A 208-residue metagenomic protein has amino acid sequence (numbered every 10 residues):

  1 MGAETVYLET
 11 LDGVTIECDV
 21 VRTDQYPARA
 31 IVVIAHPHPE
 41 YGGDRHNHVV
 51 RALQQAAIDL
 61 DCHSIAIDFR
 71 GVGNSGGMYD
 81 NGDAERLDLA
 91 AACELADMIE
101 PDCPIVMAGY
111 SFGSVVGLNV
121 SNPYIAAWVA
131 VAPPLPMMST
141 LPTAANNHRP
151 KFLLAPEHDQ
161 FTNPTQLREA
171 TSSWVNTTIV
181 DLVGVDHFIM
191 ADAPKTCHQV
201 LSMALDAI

Functional and structural regions predicted by a protein language model:
M1-Y7: A domain-start/cap signature at the N-terminus of enzymes
Y7, V14-E100: Serine-hydrolase catalytic machinery in alpha/beta-hydrolase-like enzymes
L87-R149: Primarily recognizes the serine-hydrolase "nucleophile elbow" in alpha/beta-hydrolase and SGNH/GDSL folds
N147-H148, F152-A155, D159: Short beta-strand/loop motif that positions the catalytic acidic residue of the alpha/beta-hydrolase fold
E157-T162, H187-F188: Acidic catalytic loop of the alpha/beta-hydrolase fold
T162-S172, P194: Short alpha-helix in the alpha/beta-hydrolase fold that links the catalytic acid
S172-F188: Catalytic histidine neighborhood in serine/cysteine hydrolases with alpha/beta-hydrolase-type architecture
V185-H198: Catalytic histidine-centered segment of alpha/beta-hydrolase-like enzymes
